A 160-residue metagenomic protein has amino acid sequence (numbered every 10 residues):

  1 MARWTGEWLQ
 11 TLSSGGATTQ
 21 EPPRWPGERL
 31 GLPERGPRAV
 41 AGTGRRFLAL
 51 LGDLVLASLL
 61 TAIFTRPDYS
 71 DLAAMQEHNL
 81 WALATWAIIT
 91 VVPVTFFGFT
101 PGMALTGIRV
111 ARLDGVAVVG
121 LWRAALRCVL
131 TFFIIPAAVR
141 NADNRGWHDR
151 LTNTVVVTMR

Functional and structural regions predicted by a protein language model:
M1-R160: Membrane-interfacial and juxtamembrane segments of integral membrane proteins
